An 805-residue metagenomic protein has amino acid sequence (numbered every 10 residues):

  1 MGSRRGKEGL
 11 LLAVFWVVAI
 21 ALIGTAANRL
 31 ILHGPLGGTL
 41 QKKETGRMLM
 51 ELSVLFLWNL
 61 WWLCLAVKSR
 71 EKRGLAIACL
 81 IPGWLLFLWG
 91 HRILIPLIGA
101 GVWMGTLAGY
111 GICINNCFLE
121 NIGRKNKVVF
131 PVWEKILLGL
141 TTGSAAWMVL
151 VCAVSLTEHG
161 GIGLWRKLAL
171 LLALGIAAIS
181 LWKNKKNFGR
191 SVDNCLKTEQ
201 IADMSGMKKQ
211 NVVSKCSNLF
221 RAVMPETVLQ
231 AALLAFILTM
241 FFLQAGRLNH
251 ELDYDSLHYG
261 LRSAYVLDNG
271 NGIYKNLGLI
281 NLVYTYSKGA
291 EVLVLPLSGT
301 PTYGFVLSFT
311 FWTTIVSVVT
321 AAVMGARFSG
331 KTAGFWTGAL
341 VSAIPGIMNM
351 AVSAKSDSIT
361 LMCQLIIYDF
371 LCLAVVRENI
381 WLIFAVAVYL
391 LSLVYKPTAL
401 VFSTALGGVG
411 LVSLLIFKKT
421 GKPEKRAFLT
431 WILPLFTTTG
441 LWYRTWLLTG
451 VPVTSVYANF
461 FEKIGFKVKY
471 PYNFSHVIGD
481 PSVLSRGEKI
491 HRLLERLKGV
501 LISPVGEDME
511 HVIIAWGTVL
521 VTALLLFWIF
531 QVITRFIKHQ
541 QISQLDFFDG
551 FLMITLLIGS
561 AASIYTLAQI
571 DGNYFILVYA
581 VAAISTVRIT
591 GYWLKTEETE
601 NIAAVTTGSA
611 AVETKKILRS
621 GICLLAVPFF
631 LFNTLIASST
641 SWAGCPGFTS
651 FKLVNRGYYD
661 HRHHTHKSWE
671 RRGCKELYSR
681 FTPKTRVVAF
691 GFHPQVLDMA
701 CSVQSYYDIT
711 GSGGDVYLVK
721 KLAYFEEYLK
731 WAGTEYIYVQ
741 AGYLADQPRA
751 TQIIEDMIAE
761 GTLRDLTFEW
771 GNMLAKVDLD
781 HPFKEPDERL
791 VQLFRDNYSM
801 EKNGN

Functional and structural regions predicted by a protein language model:
G2-N218, I564, F725: Membrane-embedded, hydrophobic transmembrane alpha-helices
L55-V67, V316-S317, A321-G325, L411 (+2 more regions): Hydrophobic, aromatic-rich transmembrane alpha-helices and their immediate juxtamembrane boundary segments
L75-L85, L234-F236, F335-S342, F384-A387 (+4 more regions): Transmembrane alpha-helix segments characteristic of polytopic inner-membrane glycan-assembly/cell-envelope
K215, L219-V228, A326-A333, E378-N379 (+3 more regions): Membrane-interface helix-loop-helix junctions at transmembrane boundaries of multi-pass membrane enzymes, predominantly
L229-L234, T332, L382-V388, S403-G410 (+3 more regions): Signature aromatic-anchored transmembrane alpha helix within multi-pass, membrane-resident enzymes that catalyze glycan
E251-R262, F630-E676, P694-Q695: Membrane-proximal, lumen/periplasm-facing interface regions of secretory-pathway glyco- and lipid-modifying enzymes
Y265, D357-C363, S392-Y395, V401-F402 (+3 more regions): Hydrophobic/aromatic-rich transmembrane helices and adjacent perimembrane loops
H663-D708, E735-G742: Short periplasmic/luminal acceptor-recognition loop of GT-C membrane glycosyltransferases, typified by
